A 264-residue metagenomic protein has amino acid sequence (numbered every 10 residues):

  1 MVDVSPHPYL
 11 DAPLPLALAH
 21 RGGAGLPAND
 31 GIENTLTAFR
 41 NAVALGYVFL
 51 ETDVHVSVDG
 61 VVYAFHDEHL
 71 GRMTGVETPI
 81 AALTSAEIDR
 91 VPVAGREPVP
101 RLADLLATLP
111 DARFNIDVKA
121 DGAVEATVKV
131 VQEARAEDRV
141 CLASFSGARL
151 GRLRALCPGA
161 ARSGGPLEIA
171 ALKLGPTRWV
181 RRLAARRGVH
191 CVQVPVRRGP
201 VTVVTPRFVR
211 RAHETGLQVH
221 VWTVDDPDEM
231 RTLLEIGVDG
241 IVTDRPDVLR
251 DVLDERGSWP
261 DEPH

Functional and structural regions predicted by a protein language model:
M1-H264: Phosphate-group recognition and catalysis centered on beta-loop-alpha active-site segments
